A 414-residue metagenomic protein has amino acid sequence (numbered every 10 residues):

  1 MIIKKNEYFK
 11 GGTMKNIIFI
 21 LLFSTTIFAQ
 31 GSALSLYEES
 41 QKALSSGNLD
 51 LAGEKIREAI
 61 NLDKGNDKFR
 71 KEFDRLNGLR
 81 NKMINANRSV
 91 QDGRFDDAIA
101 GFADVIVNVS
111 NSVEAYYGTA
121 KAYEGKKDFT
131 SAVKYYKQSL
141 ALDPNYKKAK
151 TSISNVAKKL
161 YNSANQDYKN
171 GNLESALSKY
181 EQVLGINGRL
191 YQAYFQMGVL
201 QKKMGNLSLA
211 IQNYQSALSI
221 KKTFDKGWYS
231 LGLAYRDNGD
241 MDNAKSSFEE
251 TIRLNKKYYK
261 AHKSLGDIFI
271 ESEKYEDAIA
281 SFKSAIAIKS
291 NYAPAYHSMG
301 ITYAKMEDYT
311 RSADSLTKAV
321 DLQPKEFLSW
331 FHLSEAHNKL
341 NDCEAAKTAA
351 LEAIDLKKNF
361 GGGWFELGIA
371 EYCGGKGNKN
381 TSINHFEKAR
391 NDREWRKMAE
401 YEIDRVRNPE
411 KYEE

Functional and structural regions predicted by a protein language model:
A29-G93, S154, K158, N162 (+2 more regions): N-terminal leader/linker segments that initiate helical-solenoid repeat arrays
A33-L34, D67, L79, V113-E114 (+9 more regions): Helix-start (N-cap) detector for alpha-helical repeat units in TPR-like alpha-solenoids, especially tetratricopeptide
N48-L51, N81-N85, Q91-A100, K126-Q138 (+8 more regions): Structural signature of tandem alpha-helical TPR/SEL1-like repeats, specifically the intra-repeat loop/turn
D50-K64, F129-P144, D355, F365 (+2 more regions): TPR/TPR-like (Sel1-like) alpha-helical repeat modules
L62, N108, L142, I186 (+6 more regions): Structural marker of alpha-solenoid helical repeat scaffolds
E72, G118, S152-N155, N162 (+9 more regions): Canonical tetratricopeptide repeat
